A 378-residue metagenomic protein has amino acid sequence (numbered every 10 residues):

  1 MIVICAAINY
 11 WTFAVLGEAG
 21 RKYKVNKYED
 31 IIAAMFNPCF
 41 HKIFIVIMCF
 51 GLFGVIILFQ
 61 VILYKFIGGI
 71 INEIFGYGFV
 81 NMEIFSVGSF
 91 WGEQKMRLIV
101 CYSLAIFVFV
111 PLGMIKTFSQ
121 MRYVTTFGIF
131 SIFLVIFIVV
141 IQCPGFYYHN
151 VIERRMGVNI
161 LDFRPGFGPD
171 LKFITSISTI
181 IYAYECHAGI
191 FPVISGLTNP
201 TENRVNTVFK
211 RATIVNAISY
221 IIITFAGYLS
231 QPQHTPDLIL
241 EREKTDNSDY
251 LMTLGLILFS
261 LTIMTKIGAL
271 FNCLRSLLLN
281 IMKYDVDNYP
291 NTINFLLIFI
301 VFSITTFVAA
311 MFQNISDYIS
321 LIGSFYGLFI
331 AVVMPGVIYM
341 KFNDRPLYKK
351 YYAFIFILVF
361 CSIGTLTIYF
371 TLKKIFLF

Functional and structural regions predicted by a protein language model:
M1-V25: Extracellular loop-to-transmembrane helix junctions
A6-V15, A105-M114, P335: Central hydrophobic cores of alpha-helical transmembrane segments in multi-pass inner-membrane proteins across all
N9-Y10, L52, F302: A generic, lipid-embedded transmembrane alpha helix
A19, V25-I45, L58-C101, T125-G128 (+3 more regions): Membrane-interfacial loop- and helix-cap regions that link adjacent transmembrane helices in polytopic membrane proteins
C49-L52, I56: Transmembrane alpha-helical segments of multi-pass membrane glycosylation machinery that act on lipid-linked glycans
